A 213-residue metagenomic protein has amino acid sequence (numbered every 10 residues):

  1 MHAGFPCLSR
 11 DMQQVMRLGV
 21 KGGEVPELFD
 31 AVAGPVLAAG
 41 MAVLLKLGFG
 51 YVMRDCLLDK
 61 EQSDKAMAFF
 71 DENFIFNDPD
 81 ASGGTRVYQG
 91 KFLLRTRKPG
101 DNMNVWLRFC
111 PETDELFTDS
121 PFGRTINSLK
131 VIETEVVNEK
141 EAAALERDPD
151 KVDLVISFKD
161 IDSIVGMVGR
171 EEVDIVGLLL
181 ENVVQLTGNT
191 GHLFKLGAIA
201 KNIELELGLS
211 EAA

Functional and structural regions predicted by a protein language model:
M1-A213: Feature captures hydrophobic
